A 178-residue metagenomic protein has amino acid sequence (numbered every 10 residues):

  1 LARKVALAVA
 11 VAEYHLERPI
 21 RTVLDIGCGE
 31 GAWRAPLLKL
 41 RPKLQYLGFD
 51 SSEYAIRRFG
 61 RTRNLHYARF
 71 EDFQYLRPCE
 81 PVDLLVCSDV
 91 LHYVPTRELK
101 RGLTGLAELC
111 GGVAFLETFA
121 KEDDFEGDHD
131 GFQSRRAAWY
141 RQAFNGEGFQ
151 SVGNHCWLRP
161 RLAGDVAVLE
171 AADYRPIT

Functional and structural regions predicted by a protein language model:
L1-P78, V94-T178: Class I (Rossmann-like) S-adenosyl-L-methionine-dependent methyltransferase catalytic domain, capturing the SAM-binding
V86: A conserved beta-strand element that flanks and buttresses the S-adenosyl-L-methionine
D89-Y93: Short catalytic micro-motifs in class I SAM-dependent methyltransferases
